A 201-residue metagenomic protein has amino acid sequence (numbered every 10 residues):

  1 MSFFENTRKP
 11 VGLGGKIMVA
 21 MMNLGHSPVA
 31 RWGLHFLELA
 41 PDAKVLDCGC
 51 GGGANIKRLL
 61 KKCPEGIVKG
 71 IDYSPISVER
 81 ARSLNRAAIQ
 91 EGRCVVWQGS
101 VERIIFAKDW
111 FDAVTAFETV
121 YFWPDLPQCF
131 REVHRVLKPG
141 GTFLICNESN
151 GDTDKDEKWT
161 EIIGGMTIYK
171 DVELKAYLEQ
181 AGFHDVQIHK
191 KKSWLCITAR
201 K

Functional and structural regions predicted by a protein language model:
P10-N23, T142-T198: C-terminal alpha-helical "lid/dimerization" subdomain adjacent to the S-adenosyl-L-methionine
L24-A43, R58: Conserved alpha-helix/loop element of class I SAM-dependent methyltransferases that forms part of the SAM/SAH-binding
L37-L39, K62-C63, A88, L137: A generic alpha-to-beta junction signature in SAM-dependent methyltransferases
D42, L137-T142: Short glycine-dipeptide loop
L46-R103: Class I SAM-dependent methyltransferase SAM/SAH-binding core
E102-A113: A short acidic, Gly/Pro-enriched loop at the edge of an enzyme's catalytic core that lines a small-molecule cofactor
A113-D125: A short SAM/SAH-binding and catalytic strip from SAM-dependent methyltransferases
P127-P139: A short glycine-rich, Lys/Arg-flanked "PGG" loop and its adjoining helix->strand segment in the class I
